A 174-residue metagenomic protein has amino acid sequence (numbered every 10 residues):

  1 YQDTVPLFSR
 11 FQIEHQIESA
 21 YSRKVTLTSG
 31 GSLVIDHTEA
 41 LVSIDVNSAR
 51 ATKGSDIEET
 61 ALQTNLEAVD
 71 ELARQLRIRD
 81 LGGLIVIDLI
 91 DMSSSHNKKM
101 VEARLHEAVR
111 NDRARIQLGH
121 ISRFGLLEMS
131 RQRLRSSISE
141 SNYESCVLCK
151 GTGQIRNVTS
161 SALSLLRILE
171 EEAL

Functional and structural regions predicted by a protein language model:
Y1-T38: Extended, charged alpha/beta regions that create polyanion-binding interfaces
L27-L174: Conserved glycine-centered short motifs in functionally critical loops
